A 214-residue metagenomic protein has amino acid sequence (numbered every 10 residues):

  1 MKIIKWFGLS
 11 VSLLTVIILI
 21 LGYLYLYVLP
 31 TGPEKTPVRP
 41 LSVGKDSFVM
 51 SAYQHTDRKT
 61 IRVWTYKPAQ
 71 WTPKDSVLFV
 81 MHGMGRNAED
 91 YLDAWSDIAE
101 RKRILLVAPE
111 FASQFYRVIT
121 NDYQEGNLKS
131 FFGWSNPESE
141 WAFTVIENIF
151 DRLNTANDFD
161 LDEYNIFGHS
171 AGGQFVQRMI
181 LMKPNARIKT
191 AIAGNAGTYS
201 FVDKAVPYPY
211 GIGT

Functional and structural regions predicted by a protein language model:
M1-I3: N-terminal Lys/Arg-rich, disordered targeting/topogenic segments
W6-V77, E89-D90, R101, F131-W134 (+6 more regions): A domain-start/cap signature at the N-terminus of enzymes
W71-R117, S200-F201: Short substrate-entry loop that stabilizes the transition state in hydrolases
H82, H169-R178: Glycine-rich nucleophile elbow surrounding the catalytic serine of serine-hydrolase chemistry
F111-A112, D158-I166: Surface-exposed patches in mature extracellular/periplasmic domains of secreted proteins
A112-E140: Cap/lid segment of the alpha/beta-hydrolase catalytic domain
F143-D162: Conserved acidic catalytic loop of the alpha/beta-hydrolase fold
